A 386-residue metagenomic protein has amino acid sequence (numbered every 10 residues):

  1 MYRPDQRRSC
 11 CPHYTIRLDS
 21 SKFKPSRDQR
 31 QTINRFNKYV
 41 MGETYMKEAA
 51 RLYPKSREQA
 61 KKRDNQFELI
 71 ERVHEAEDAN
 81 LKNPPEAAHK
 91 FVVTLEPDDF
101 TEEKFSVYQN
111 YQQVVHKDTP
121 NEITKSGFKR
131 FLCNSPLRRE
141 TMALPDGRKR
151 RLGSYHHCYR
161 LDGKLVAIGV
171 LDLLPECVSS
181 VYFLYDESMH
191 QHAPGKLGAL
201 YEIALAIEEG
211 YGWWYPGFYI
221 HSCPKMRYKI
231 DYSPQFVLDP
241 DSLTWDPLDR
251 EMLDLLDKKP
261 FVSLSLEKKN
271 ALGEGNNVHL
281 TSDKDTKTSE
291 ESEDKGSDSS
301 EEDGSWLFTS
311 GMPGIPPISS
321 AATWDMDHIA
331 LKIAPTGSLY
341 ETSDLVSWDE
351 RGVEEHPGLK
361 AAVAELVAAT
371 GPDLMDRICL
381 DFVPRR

Functional and structural regions predicted by a protein language model:
M1, Y108, K229: A residue-level signal for conserved active-site and pocket-lining positions in enzyme catalytic cores
Y2-H13, L243-P247: Short linear loop/turn motifs
Y2-P4, P216, D239: Residue-level detector of family-conserved "landmark" positions at structurally sensitive sites
Q6-R8, I16-K24, D28-Q191, S282-R386: A conserved beta-strand-loop-helix scaffold within acyl/acetyltransferase catalytic domains
R57-K62, C133-R139, Y211-Y215, D254-V262: Noncatalytic linker/hinge segments flanking ATPase motor cores
D118-E122, W213, P240: Short, flexible/disordered secondary-structure transition segments
G153-S154, D162-V237, D246-E251: Acyl-donor binding region in acyl/amide transferases
F236-D283: C-terminal domain-closing interface element
